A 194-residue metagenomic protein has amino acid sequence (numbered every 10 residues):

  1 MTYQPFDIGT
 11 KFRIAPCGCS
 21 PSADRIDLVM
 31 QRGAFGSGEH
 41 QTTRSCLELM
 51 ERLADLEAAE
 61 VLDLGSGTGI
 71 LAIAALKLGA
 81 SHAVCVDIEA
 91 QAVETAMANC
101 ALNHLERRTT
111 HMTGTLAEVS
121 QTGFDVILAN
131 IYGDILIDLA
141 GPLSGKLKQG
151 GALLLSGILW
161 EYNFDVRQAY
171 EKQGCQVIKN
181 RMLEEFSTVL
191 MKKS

Functional and structural regions predicted by a protein language model:
M1-S22: N-terminal auxiliary segments of SAM/dcSAM-dependent transferases
T10-F12, A59, G151: Surface-exposed loop/turn positions
S20-D24, S120-T122: Short loop/helix-cap segments at secondary-structure boundaries that form the rim of catalytic
I26-D27, E60: Residues that mark the start of a beta-strand
V29-G33: Short pre-catalytic strand/loop immediately N-terminal to key active-site residues, enriched for Gly-Thr
A34-T115, S120: Conserved SAM/SAH cofactor-binding pocket of Class I
E48, I88-K193: S-adenosylmethionine
